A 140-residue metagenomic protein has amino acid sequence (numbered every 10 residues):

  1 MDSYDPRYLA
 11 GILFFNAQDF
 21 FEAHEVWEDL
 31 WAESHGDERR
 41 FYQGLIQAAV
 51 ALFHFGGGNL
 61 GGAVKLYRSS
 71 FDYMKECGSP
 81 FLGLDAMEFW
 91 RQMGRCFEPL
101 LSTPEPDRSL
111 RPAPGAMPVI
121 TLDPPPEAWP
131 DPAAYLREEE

Functional and structural regions predicted by a protein language model:
D5, I46-Q47, S79-L101: TPR/TPR-like alpha-solenoid helical repeat scaffolds
P6-E22: Alpha-helical segment of the N-proximal tetratricopeptide repeat
L52-G57, R91-L110: Alpha-helical linker/edge segments of TPR/alpha-solenoid repeat scaffolds and analogous pre-/post-domain helices
L60-G78: TPR/TPR-like (Sel1-like) alpha-helical repeat modules
L100-E140: A hydrophobic membrane-anchoring alpha-helix module
